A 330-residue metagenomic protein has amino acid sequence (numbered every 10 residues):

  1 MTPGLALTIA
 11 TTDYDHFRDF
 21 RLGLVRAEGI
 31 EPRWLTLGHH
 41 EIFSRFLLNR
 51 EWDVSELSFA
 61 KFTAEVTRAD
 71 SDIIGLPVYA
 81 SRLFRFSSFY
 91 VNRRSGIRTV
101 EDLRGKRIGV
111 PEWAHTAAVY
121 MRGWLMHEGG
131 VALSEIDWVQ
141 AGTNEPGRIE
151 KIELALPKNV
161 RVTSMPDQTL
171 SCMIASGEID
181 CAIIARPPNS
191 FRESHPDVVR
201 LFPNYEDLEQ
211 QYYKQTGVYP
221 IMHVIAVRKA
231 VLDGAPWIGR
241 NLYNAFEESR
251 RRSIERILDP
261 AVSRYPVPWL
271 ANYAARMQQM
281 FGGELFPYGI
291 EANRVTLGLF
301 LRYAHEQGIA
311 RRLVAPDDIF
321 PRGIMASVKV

Functional and structural regions predicted by a protein language model:
M1-T8, I97-R107, M280-G283, E306: Immediate post-signal peptide segment of exported/extracytoplasmic ligand-binding proteins
L7-F17: Extracytoplasmic "Venus flytrap"
I9, R82-R98, P220-D233: Hydrophobic/proline-rich hinge and linker segments of small-molecule sensing/allosteric domains, predominantly
D15-S134, W138-A141, E145-G147: Short, glycine-/small- and polar/acidic-enriched structural segments that line small-molecule recognition paths
W34-R45, R98, I136-C172, A315-M325: Short helix-initiation/N-cap motifs at beta->coil->alpha
I149-L258: Pocket-lining segment of extracytoplasmic ligand-binding domains
A226, L232-E306: Secondary-structure end/capping motifs
G289-V330: Long, low-complexity C-terminal extensions of enzymes
